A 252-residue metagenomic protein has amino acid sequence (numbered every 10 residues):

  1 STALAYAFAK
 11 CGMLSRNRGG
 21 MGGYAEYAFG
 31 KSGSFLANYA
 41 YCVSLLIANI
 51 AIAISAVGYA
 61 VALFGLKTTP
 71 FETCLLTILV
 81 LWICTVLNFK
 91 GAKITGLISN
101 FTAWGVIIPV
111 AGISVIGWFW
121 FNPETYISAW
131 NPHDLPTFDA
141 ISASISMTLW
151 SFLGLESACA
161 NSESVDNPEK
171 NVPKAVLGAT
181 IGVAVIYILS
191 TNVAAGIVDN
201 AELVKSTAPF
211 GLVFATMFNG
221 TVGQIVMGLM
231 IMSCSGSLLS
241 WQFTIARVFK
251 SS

Functional and structural regions predicted by a protein language model:
S1, L46-I50, T85, T148-F152 (+2 more regions): Transmembrane alpha-helical core positions of polytopic small-molecule transporters
T2-L81, T85-F89, I94, M230-K250: Hydrophobic transmembrane alpha-helices that form the core helical bundles of multi-pass secondary transporters
M13-R16, G20-G30, L97-N100, A160-K174 (+2 more regions): Short amphipathic alpha-helical coupling elements at transmembrane boundaries
M21, S32, C42, A60 (+8 more regions): Generic secondary-structure boundary signal with a strong preference for alpha-helix termini
K67-E72, F101-G228: Helix-loop-helix junctions that connect adjacent transmembrane segments in multi-pass membrane transporters
